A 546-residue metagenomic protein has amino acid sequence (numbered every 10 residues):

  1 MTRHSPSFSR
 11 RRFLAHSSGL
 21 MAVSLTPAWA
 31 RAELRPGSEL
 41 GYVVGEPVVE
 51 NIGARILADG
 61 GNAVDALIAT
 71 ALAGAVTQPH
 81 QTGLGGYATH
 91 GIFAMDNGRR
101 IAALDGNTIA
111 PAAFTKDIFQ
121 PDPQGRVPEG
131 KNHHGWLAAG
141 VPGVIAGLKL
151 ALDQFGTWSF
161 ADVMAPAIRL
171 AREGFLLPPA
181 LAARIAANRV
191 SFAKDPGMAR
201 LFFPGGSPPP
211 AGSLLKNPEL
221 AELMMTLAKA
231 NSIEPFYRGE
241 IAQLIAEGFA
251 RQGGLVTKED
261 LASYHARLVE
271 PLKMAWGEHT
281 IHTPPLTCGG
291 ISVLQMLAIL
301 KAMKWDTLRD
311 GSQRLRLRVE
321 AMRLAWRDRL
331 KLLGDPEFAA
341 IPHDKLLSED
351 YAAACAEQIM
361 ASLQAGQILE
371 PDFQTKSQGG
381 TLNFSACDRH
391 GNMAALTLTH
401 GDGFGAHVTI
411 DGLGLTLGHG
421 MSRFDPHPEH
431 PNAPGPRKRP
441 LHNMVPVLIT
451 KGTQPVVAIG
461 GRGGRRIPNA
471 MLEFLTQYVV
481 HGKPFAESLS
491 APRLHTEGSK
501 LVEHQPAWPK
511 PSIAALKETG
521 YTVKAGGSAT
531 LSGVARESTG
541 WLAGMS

Functional and structural regions predicted by a protein language model:
T2-M21: N-terminal secretory signal peptides and thylakoid transit peptides that target proteins across membranes
E33-N51, R55, A63-S232, F236-R238 (+4 more regions): Noncatalytic scaffold domains of N-terminal-nucleophile
T77-G83, A88-A103, L255-T257, N392-V457 (+1 more regions): Active-site rim segments in enzyme catalytic domains, especially the processed small/beta chain of N-terminal
L268, Q378-T381, H442-M444: Short, small/polar residue-rich loop motifs at catalytic or cofactor-binding pockets
H282-G290, T397-V408, G461-I467: Glycine-rich phosphate/pyrophosphate-binding beta-alpha loops
W305-T399, L413: Internal maturation/activation junctions in enzymes
K438, M471, V480-G526: Extended C-terminal subregions enriched in glycine
